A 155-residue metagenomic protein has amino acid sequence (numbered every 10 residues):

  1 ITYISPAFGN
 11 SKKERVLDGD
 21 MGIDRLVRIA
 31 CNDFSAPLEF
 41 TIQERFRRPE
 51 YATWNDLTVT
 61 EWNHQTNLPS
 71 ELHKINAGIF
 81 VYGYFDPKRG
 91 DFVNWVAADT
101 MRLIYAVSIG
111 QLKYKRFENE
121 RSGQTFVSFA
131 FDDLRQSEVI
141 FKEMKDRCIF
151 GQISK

Functional and structural regions predicted by a protein language model:
I1-G9, V59-L68: Charged, amphipathic alpha-helical segments
I1-M21, C31, R48: Acidic-basic catalytic patches of nuclease active cores, encompassing PD-(D/E)XK and other metal-cofactor nuclease
R25-V27, C31-E50: Conserved catalytic cores of phosphodiester-cleaving nucleases, focusing on short active-site segments
F34-A36, P87-K155: Non-catalytic C-terminal interaction segments of nucleic acid-processing enzymes
E44-Q65: Short beta-strand-loop-alpha-helix junction that forms the active-site gateway of nucleic-acid-processing nucleases
R45-R47, G83-P87, T100: Beta-hairpin (beta-strand-turn-beta-strand) motif
